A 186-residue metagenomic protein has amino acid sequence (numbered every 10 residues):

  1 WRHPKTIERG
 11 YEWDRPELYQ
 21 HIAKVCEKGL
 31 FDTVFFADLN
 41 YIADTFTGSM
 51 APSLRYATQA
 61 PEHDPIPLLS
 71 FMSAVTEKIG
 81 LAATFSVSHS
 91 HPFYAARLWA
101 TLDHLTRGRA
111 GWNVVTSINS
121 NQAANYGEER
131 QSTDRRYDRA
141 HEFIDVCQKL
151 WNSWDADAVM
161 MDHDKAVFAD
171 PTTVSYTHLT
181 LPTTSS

Functional and structural regions predicted by a protein language model:
W1-E12, V87-T173: Flexible, glycine-rich active-site loops centered on histidine and acidic residues that chelate a metal or position
W1-V75, S186: N-terminal beta1-alpha1-beta2 module of alpha/beta enzyme domains
V34-F36, L81-A83, A110-V114: Hydrophobic faces of well-ordered beta-strands that scaffold small-molecule active sites in alpha/beta enzyme cores
L39, H89, H178: Histidine-centered active-site/metal-ligand motif
N40, T116-I118, T183: Short, flexible active-site-adjacent loop segments at beta-strand->alpha-helix junctions, enriched in small/polar
A57-L69, I79-P92, Q131-D134: Aromatic/His-enriched, Gly/Pro-containing loop or helix-boundary segments that lie immediately adjacent to catalytic
V75-K78, T106: Glycine-enriched alpha-helix->loop->beta-strand junction motifs that scaffold or abut catalytic
T177-T183: Conserved small/polar residues in nucleotide/adenosyl-binding loops
